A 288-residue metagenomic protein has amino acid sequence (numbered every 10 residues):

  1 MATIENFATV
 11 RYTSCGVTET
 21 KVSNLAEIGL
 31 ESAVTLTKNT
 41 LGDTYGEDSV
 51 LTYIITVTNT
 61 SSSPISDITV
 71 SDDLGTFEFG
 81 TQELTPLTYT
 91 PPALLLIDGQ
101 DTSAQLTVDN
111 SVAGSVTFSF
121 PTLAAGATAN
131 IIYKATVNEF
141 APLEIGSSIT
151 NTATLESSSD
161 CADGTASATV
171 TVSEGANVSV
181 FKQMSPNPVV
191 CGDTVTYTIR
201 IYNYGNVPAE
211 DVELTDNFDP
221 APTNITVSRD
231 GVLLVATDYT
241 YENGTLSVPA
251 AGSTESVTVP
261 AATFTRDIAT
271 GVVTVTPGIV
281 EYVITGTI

Functional and structural regions predicted by a protein language model:
M1-I288: Exported/extracytosolic protein signature
